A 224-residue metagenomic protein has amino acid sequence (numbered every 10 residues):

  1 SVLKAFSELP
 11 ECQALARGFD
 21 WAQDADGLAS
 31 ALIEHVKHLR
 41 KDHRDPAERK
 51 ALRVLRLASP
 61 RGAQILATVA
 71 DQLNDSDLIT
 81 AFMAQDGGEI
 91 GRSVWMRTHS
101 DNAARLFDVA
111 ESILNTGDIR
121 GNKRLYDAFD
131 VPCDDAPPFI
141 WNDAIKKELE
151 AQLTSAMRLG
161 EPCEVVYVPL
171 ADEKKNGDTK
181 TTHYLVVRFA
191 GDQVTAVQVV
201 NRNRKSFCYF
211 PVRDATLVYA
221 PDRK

Functional and structural regions predicted by a protein language model:
V2-P211, K224: Intrinsically disordered, low-complexity polar/charged tails and linkers
A215, Y219-K224: Long, K/E/R/D-enriched contiguous segments that form extended
